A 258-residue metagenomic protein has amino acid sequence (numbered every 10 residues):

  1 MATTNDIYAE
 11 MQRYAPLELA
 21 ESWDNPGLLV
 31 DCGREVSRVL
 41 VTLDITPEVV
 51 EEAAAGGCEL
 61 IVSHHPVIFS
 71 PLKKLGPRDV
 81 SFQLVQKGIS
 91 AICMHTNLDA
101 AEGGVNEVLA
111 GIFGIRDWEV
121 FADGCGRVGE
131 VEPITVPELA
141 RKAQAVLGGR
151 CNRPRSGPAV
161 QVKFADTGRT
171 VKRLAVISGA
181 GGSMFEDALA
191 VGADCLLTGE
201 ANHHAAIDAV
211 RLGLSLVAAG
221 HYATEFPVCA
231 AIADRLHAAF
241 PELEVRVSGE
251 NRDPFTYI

Functional and structural regions predicted by a protein language model:
M1-I258: Hydrophobic structural segments
